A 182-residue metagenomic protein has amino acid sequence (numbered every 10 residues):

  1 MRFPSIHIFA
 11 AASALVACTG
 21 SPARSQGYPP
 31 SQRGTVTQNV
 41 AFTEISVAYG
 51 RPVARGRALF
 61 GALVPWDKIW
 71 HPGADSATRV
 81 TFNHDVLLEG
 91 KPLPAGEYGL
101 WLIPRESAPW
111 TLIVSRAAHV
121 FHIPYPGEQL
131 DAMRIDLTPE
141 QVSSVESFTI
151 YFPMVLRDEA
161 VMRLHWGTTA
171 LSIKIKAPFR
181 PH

Functional and structural regions predicted by a protein language model:
M1-H7: Short, low-complexity, intrinsically disordered N-terminal peptides in bacterial proteins
F3, C18-P94, G99-H182: Targeting-peptide/extracellular-domain and disordered-appendage signature
H7-A17: Bacterial N-terminal signal peptides
